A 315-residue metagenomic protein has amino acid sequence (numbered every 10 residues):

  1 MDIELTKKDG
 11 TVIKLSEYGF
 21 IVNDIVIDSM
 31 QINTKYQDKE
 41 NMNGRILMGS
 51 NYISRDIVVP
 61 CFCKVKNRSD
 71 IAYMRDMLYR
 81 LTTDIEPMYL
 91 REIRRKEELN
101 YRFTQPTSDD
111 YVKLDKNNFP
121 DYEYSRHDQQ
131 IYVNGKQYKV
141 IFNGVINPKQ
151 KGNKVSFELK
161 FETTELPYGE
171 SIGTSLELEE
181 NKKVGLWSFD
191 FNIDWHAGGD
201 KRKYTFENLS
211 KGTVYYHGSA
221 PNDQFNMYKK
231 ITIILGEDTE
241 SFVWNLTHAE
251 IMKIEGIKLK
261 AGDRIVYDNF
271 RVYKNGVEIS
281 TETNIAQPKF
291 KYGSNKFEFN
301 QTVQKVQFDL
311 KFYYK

Functional and structural regions predicted by a protein language model:
M1-D9, R94, D309-K315: Short, intrinsically disordered N-terminal pre-domain segments
M1-V58, Q130-P148: Solvent-exposed edge beta-strands and adjacent loop segments that serve as assembly or binding interfaces
D2-T6, M88-R91, S241-N245, V272-K274: Short polybasic amphipathic segments
V12-G19, R102-P106, S125, Y132-F142 (+2 more regions): Short amphipathic beta-strand/extended segments with alternating polar/hydrophobic composition
G44-D70, L78, G152-P167, N295: Oligomerization/assembly interface segments of phage tail-like spikes and tubes
N51, P60-E86, R94, E98 (+2 more regions): Compositionally biased, low-complexity regions
P87-Y168: Short beta-strand and beta-hairpin "edge-sheet" elements
S171-K315: Intrinsically disordered, low-complexity segments enriched in serine, threonine, and glycine
